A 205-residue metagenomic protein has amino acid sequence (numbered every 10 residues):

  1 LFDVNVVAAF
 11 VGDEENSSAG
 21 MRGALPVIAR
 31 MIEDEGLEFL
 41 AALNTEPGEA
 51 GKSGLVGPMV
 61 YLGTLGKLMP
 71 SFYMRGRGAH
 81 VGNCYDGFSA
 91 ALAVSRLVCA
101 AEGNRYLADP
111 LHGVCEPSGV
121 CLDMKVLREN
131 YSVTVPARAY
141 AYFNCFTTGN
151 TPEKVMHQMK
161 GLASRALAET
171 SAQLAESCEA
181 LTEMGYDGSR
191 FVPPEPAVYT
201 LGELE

Functional and structural regions predicted by a protein language model:
L1-G63: Acidic/histidine-rich catalytic neighborhood of metal-dependent amide-processing enzymes
L1-R22, P70-M74, N83-N104, F143: Alpha-helical metal-binding/catalytic segments enriched in His/Glu/Asp
D3, E38, L65-M69, T134-R138: Short, solvent-exposed loop/turn segments at the edges of secondary structure
A8, A42-T45, F72, C121-D123 (+2 more regions): Generic structural hydrophobic/aromatic packing signal, biased to beta-strands
F10-G12, T45-P47, G66, M74-G76 (+1 more regions): Short, structured patches in soluble enzyme cores that scaffold and shape functional sites
M21, M31, M59, M69 (+4 more regions): Detector for methionine-enriched segments
L43-G48, G57, L62, K67-M69 (+3 more regions): Extended catalytic-interface subdomain
A50-K52, L62, A79-D86, A90-E205: Metal-dependent amide/peptide-bond hydrolase catalytic core, centered on the "pita-bread" metallohydrolase fold
